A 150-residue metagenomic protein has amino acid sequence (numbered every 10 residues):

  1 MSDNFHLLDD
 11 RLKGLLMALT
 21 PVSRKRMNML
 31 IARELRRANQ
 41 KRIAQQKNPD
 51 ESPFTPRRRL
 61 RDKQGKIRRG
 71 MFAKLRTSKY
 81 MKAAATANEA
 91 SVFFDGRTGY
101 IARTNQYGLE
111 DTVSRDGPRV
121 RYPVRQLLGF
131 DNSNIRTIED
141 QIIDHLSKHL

Functional and structural regions predicted by a protein language model:
M1-L150: Short, Lys/Arg-rich flexible segments
